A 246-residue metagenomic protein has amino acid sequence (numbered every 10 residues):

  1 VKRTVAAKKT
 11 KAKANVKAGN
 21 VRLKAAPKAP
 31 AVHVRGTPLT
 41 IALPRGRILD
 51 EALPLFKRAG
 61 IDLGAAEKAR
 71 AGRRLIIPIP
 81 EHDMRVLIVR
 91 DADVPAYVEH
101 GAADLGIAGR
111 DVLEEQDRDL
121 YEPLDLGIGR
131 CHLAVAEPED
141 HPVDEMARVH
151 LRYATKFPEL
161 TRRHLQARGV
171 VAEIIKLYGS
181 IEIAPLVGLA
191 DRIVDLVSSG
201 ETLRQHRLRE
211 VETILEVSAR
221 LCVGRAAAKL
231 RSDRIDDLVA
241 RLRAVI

Functional and structural regions predicted by a protein language model:
V1-I246: Domain-level signature for soluble enzymes in the chorismate/prephenate branch of the shikimate pathway
